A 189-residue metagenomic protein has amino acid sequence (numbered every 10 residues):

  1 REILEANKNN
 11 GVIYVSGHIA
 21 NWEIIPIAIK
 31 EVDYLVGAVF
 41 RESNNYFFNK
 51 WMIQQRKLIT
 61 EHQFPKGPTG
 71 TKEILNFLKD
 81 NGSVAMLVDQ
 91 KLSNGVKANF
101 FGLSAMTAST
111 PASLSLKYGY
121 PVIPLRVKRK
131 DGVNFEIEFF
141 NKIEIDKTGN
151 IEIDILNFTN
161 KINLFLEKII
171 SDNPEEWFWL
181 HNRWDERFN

Functional and structural regions predicted by a protein language model:
R1-H18, K79: Helix-to-loop junction immediately C-terminal to a conserved catalytic motif
A6-N9, E31, L35, P68-N189: Non-catalytic C-terminal accessory region of glycerolipid acyltransferases and related lyso-lipid remodeling enzymes
N10-P68, S93-A98, R129: Catalytic core of membrane glycerolipid acyltransferases/transacylases, capturing the structured, soluble-facing
